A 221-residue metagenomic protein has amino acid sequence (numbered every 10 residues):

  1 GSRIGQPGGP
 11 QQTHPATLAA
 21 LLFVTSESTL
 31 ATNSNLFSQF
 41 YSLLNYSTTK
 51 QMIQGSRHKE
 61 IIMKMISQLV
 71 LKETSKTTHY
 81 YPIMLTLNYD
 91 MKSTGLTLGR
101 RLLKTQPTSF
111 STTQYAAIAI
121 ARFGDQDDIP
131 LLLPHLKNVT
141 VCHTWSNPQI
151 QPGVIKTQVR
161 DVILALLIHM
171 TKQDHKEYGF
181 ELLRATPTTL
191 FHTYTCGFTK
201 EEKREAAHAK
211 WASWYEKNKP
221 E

Functional and structural regions predicted by a protein language model:
G1-H14, T32, L36-F37, T48-H58 (+4 more regions): HEAT/armadillo-like alpha-solenoid scaffolds in large eukaryotic assembly and transport factors
S2-Q11, S34-R57, Q68, K76-K92 (+2 more regions): Structural detector for internal amphipathic alpha-helices that build alpha-solenoid repeat scaffolds
Q12-S28, M52-L71, M91-T105, D125-N147 (+1 more regions): Amphipathic alpha-helical scaffolding segments comprising HEAT/armadillo-like alpha-solenoid repeats
S47, G95, K217-P220: A generic structural signal for solvent-exposed, polar alpha-helical segments
K72-K76, Y89, K176, F198-E201: Short solvent-exposed coil/turn linkers within tandem alpha-helical repeat scaffolds
S109-E221: Extended alpha-helical scaffolding segments
